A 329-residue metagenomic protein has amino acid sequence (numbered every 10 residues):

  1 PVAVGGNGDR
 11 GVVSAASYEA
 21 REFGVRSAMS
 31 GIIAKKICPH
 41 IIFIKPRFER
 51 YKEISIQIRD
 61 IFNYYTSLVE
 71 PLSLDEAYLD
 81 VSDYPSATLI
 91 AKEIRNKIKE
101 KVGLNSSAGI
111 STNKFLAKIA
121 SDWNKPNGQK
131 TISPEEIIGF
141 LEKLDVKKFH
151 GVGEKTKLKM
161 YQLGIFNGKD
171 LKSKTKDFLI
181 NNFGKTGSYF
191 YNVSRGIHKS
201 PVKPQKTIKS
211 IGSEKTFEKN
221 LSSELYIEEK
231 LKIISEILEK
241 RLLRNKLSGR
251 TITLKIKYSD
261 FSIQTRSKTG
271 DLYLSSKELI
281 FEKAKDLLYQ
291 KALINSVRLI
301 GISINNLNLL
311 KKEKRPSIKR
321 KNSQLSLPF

Functional and structural regions predicted by a protein language model:
P1-N182, S188, L310-K312, K319-F329: Gly/Gly-Pro- and Ser/Thr-rich, intrinsically disordered tail segments characteristic of DNA damage-repair and tolerance
G6, I110-K114, I256-Y258, G301-N306: A general secondary-structure junction signal
T156-L299, N306-R315, K319-P328: DNA-contacting surface of Y-family translesion DNA polymerases
